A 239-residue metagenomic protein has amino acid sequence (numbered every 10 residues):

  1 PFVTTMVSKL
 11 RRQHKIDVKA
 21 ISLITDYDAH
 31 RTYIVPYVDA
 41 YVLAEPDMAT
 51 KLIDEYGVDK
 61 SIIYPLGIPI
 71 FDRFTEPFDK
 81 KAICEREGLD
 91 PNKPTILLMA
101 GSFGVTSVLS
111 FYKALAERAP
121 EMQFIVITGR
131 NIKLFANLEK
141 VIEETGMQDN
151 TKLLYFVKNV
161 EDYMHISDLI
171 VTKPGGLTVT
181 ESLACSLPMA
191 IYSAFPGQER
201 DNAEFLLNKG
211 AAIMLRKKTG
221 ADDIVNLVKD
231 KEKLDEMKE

Functional and structural regions predicted by a protein language model:
P1-V58, I62-P65: Active-site and donor-binding regions of nucleotide-sugar-utilizing enzymes
D39-T95, M99-S102, R130-N131: A nucleotide-sugar donor-handling region in carbohydrate enzymes
K80-A82, L89-I166: Donor-nucleotide binding loops and adjacent catalytic segments primarily of GT-B fold Leloir glycosyltransferases
E161, V179-C185, E204: Short alpha-helical segment that forms part of, or immediately flanks, the ligand-binding pocket in carbohydrate-active
H165-P174: Acidic donor-binding loop of glycosyltransferase active sites
D168, S186-P188: A short alpha->beta transition loop at the rim of the catalytic pocket in nucleotide-sugar-dependent
P188-T219: Nucleotide-sugar donor-binding patch of glycosyltransferase catalytic domains
I213, K218-E239: Conserved donor-nucleotide binding/catalytic region of nucleotide-linked donor-dependent transferases
